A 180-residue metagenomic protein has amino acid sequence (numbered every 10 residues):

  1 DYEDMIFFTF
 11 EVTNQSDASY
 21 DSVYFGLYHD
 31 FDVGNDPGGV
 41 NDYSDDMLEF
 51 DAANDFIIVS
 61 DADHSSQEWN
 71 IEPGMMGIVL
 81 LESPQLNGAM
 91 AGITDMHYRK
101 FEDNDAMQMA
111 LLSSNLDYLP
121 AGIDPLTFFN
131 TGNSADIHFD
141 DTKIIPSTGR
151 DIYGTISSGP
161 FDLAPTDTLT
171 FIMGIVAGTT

Functional and structural regions predicted by a protein language model:
D1-T9, I152: Extended, loop-rich substrate-binding clefts of extracytoplasmic carbohydrate-active enzymes
M5-F7, I172, V176-T180: Terminal connector regions
T9-V12, T166: Buried hydrophobic-core signal for structured, non-transmembrane domains
E11-D17, A177: Asparagine-centered strand-capping/turn motif at beta-strand->loop junctions
D21-R150: Glycine-rich (often Gly-Gly/Gly-Pro-rich) flexible segments and glycine-rich loop motifs, frequently accented by
Y153-S158: Short alpha-helix capping/helix-loop boundary micro-motifs
D162-V176: Short Pro-Gly-centered flexible turn/kink motifs
